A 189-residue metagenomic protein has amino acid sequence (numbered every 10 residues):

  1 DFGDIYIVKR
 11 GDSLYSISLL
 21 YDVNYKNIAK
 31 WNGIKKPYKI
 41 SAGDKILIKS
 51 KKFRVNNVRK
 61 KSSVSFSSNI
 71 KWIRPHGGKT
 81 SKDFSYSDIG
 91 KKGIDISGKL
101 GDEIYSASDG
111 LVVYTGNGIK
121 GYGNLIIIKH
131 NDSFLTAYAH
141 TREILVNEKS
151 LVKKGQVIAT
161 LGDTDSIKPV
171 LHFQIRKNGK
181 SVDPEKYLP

Functional and structural regions predicted by a protein language model:
D1-K9, S16-N57: Extracellular LysM carbohydrate-binding repeats and other cell-envelope/extracellular binding modules
I5-Y6, N124-Y138: Short beta-strand-turn/beta-hairpin segments enriched in glycine/proline and small hydrophobics that form edge-strand
R10, K82, G98, Y114 (+2 more regions): A residue-level detector for short acidic-glycine micro-motifs
G11, G43-I46, K149, G155: Loop/turn positions that initiate beta-strands
G33-I34, T115, N131-G155: Short histidine-centered loop motifs in beta-beta connectors
Y38-G123, V182-E185: Surface-exposed, glycine-biased beta-strand/turn segments
I94-S97, N124-H130, H172-I175: Short, acidic/hydrophobic/Gly-rich beta-strand patch recurrent on exposed beta strands that often constitutes part
I126, S150-P189: Conserved, short, structured surface segments that act as functional micro-motifs
